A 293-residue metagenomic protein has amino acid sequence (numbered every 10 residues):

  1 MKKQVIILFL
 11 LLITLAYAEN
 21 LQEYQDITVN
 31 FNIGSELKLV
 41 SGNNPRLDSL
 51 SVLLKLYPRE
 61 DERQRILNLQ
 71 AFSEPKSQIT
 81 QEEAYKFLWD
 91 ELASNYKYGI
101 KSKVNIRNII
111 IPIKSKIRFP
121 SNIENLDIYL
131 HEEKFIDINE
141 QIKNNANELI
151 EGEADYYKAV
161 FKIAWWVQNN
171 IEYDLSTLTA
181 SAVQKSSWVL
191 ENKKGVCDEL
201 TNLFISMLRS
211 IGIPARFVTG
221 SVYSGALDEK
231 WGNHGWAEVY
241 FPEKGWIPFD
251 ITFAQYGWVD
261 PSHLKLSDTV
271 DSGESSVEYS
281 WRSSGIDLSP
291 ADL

Functional and structural regions predicted by a protein language model:
M1-Q4: Positively charged n-region of N-terminal signal peptides that target proteins for export
L10-A18: Hydrophobic h-region of N-terminal signal peptides that target proteins for export in Gram-negative bacteria
A18-I109: Intrinsically disordered, low-complexity N-terminal segments that are enriched in acidic
L56-P58, S102-I106, I117, T219-S221 (+1 more regions): A mature extracytoplasmic/lumenal domain signature
D61-N68, N192, W246-D250: Short, well-ordered strand-loop elements centered on a beta-strand within folded domains, enriched for acidic residues
L67-N68, I113-P120: "Short basic amphipathic alpha-helical interaction patches in structured regions
V104-K114, E124-G195, L203, D260 (+2 more regions): Secondary-structure boundary elements
E199-S280: Hydrophobic/aromatic-rich core segments of domains that either
